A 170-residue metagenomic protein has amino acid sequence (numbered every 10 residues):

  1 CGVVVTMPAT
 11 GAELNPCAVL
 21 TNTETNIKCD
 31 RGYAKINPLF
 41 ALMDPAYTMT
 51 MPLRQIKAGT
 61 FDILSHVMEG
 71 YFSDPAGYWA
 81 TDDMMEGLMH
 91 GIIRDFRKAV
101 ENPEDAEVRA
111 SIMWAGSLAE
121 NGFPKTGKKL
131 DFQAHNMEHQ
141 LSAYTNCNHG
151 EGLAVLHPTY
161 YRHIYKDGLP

Functional and structural regions predicted by a protein language model:
C1-G77: A glycine/threonine-rich phosphate-anchoring loop and its flanking beta-alpha core in nucleotide/phosphate-binding
G70, D74-P170: Active-site segments that bind and position negatively charged phosphate/pyrophosphate groups
